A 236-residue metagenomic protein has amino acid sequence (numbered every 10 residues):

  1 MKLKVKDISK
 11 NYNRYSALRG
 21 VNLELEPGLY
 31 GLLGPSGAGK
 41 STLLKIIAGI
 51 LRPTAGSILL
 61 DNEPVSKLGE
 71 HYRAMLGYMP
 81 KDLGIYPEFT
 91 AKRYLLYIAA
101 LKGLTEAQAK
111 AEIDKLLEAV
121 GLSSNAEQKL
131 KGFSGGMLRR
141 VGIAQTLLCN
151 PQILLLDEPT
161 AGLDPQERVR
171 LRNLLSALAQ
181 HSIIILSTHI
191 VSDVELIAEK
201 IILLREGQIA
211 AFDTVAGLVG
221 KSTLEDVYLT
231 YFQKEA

Functional and structural regions predicted by a protein language model:
A48: Helix-to-loop junction immediately C-terminal to a conserved catalytic motif
G56-K67, H71-Y72: Conserved ABC transporter NBD signature motif
L96, A100, A107-N125: Conserved ABC ATPase "signature" region
L154-E158: Catalytic Walker B motif of ABC-type/P-loop ATPase nucleotide-binding domains
F212-D213: ABC ATPase "signature
